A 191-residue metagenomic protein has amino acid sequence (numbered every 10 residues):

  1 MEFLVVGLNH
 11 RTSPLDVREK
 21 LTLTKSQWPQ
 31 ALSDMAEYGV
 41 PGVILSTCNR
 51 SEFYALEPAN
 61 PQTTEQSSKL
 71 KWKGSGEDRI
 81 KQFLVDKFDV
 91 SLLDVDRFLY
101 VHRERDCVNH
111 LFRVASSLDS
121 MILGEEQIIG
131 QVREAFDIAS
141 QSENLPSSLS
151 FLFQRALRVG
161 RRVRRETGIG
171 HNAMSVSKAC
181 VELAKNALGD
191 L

Functional and structural regions predicted by a protein language model:
M1-S120: A glycine-rich (often HGG/GG-containing) alpha/beta subdomain
D94-L191: Glycine/serine-rich phosphate-binding loop and adjoining beta1-alpha1 elements at the start of nucleotide-handling
